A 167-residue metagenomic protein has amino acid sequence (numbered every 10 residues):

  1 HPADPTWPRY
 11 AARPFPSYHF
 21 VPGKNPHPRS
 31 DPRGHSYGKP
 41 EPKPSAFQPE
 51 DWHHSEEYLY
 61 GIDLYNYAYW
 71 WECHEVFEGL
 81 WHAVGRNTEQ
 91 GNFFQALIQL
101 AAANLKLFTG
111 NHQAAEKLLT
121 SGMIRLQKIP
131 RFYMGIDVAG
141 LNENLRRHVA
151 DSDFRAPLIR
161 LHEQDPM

Functional and structural regions predicted by a protein language model:
H1-E72, V76-G85, K128-M167: N-terminal alpha-helical interaction modules that lie
S55, Q90, Q95-L97: Start-of-helix register in tetratricopeptide repeats
Y60, Q95, L100-A102: Structural register within alpha-helical repeat arrays
W71, E75-E78, I98-A101, T120-I124: Generic structural signal for well-ordered, non-membrane alpha-helices
W71-E72, G91, Q113-K117: Short, solvent-exposed positions on alpha-helices
R86-F93, T109: Short, surface-exposed loop/turn segments at secondary-structure junctions
G110-P130: TPR/TPR-like (Sel1-like) alpha-helical repeat modules
